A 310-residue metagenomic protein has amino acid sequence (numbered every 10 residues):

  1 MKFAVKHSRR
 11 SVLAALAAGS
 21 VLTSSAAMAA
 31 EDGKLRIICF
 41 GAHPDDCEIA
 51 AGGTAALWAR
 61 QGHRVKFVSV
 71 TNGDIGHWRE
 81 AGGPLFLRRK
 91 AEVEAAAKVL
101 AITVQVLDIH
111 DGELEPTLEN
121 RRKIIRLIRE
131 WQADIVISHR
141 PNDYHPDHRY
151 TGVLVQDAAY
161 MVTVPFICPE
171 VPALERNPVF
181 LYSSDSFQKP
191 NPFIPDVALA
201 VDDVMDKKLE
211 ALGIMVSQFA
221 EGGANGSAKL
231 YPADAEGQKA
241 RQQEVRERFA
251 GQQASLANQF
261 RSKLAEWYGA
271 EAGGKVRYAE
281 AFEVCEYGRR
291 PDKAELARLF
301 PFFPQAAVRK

Functional and structural regions predicted by a protein language model:
K2-G19: N-terminal secretory signal peptides and thylakoid transit peptides that target proteins across membranes
V21-A27: C-terminal segment of classical bacterial N-terminal signal peptides
A29-W131, V153, M161: Active-site rim/loop-helix segments in enzyme catalytic domains that contact anionic ligands
E31, F166-P169, L174-R176, F187-N191 (+1 more regions): C-terminal accessory domains and tails appended to enzymatic cores
G53, N142, S186, G288: Flexible, active-site-proximal loop/turn residues at the rims of small-molecule/cofactor binding pockets and catalytic
K66, T103-D185, F193: Internal alpha/beta domain cores that form substrate/cofactor-binding pockets in large enzymes and binding proteins
H77-E80, N191-P195: Short acidic, glycine/proline-rich loop/turn micro-motifs
A97, I128, A159, L212 (+1 more regions): Hydrophobic residues within well-ordered, non-membrane alpha-helices that form the packing/core of soluble catalytic
